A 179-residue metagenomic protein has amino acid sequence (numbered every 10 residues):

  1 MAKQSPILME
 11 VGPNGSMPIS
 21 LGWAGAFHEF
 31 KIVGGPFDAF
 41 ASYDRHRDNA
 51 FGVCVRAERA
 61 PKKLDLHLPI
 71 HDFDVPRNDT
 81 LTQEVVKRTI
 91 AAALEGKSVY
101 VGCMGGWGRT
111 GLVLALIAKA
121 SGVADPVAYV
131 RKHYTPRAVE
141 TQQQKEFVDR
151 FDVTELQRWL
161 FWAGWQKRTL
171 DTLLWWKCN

Functional and structural regions predicted by a protein language model:
M1-Y100, L112-N179: Cys-dependent protein tyrosine phosphatase-like superfamily
C103: Short cysteine clusters
G106: Conserved G/P- and acidic residue-centered "switch" motifs that form tight phosphate/ATP-binding loops in soluble
R109: Conserved SAM/SAH-binding loop-helix junction of Class I S-adenosyl-L-methionine-dependent methyltransferases
